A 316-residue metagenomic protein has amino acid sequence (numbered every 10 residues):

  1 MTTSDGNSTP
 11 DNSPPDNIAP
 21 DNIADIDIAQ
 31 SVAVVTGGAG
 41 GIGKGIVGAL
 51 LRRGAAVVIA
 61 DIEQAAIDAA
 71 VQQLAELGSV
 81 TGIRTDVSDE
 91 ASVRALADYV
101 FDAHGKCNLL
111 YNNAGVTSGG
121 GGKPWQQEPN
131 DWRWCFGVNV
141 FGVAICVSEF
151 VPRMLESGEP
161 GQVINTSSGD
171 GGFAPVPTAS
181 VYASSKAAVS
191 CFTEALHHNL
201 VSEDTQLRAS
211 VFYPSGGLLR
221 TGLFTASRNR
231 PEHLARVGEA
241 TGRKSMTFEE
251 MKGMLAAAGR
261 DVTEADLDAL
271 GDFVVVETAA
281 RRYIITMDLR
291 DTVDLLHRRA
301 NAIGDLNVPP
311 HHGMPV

Functional and structural regions predicted by a protein language model:
D25-V57: Canonical Rossmann dinucleotide-binding motif of NAD(H)/NADP(H)-dependent dehydrogenases/reductases, specifically
S31, S79, K106-C107, M154-S167 (+1 more regions): Active-site loop of short-chain dehydrogenase/reductase
R53-A69: Conserved glycine-rich Rossmann-like NAD(P)H-binding loop of the short-chain dehydrogenase/reductase
Q64-A65, R84-A95, P129: The beta1-alpha1 cofactor-binding region of Rossmann-like NAD(H)/NADP(H)-dependent oxidoreductases
G121-P124, E128-R133: Substrate-binding pocket helix/loop in short-chain dehydrogenase/reductase
I164-A188, T193-E194, H198-S202, S215-L218 (+1 more regions): Catalytic loop of short-chain dehydrogenase/reductase
V201-I284: SDR active-site lid
